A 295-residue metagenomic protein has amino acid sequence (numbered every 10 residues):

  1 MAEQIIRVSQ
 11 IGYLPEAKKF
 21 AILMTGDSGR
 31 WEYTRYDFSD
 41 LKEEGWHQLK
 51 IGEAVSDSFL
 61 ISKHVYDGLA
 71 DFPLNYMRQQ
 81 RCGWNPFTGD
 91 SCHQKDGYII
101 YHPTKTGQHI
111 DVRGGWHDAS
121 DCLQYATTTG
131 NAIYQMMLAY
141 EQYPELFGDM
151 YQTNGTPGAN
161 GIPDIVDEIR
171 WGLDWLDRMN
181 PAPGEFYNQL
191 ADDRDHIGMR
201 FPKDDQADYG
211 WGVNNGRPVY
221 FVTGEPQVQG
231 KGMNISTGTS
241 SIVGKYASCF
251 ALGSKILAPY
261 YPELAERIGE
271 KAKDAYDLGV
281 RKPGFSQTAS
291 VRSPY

Functional and structural regions predicted by a protein language model:
E3-Y66: Ligand-binding face of N-terminal immunoglobulin V-set domains in extracellular IgSF glycoproteins
F20-L23, K50-I51, D71-Y76, F201-K203: Surface-exposed beta-strand edges and their flanking turn/coil or helix-capping segments
A21, I51, C122, I133-G155 (+2 more regions): Well-ordered alpha-helical scaffold segments within catalytic/enzyme domains
M24-W31, M77-Q79, M150, D204: Generic alpha-helical propensity signal that fires on short helical segments and nearby coil/disordered stretches
S56-S91: Low-complexity, Pro/Ser/Thr- and charge-rich linker/hinge segments at domain boundaries
R78-T128, G155-C249, Y260, E266-D277 (+1 more regions): Extended ligand-binding groove/face enriched in aromatic
